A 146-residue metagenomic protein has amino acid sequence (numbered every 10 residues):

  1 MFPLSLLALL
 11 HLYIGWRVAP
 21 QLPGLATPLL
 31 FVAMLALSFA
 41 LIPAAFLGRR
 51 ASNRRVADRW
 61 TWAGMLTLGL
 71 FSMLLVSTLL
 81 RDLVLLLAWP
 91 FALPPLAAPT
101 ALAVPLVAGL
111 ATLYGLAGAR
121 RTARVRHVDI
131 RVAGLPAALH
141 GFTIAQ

Functional and structural regions predicted by a protein language model:
M1-A123: Non-catalytic terminal accessory segments
R120-R126, R131-Q146: Membrane-embedded segments
